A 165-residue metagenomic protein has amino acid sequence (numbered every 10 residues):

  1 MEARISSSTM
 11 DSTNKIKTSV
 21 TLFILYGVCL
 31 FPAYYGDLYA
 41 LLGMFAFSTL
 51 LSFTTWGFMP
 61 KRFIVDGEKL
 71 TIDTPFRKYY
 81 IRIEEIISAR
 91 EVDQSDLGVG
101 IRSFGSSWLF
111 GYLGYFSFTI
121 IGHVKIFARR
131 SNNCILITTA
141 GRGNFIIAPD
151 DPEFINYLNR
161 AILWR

Functional and structural regions predicted by a protein language model:
M1-G36, S106, L136-N144: N-terminal membrane-targeting/pre-transmembrane regions
E2, M59, D73-I83, I87-G141: Non-transmembrane, membrane-adjacent beta-strand/coil modules in membrane-associated proteins and peripheral
T13-K15, A89-S95, E153-I162: Short, surface-exposed linear segments at secondary-structure transitions and domain or protein termini
L30, G36, T49, F58-M59: Long, highly hydrophobic alpha-helical transmembrane signal-anchor segments
G36-F45: Short, aromatic-rich membrane-interface segments at the entry and exit of alpha-helical transmembrane domains
S52-K69, D73: Transmembrane-cytosolic junction motif
I64, Y80, A148: Short aromatic/basic micro-patch
G141-R165: Cytosol-/stroma-facing membrane-proximal "stalk/adaptor" domains immediately downstream of transmembrane anchors
